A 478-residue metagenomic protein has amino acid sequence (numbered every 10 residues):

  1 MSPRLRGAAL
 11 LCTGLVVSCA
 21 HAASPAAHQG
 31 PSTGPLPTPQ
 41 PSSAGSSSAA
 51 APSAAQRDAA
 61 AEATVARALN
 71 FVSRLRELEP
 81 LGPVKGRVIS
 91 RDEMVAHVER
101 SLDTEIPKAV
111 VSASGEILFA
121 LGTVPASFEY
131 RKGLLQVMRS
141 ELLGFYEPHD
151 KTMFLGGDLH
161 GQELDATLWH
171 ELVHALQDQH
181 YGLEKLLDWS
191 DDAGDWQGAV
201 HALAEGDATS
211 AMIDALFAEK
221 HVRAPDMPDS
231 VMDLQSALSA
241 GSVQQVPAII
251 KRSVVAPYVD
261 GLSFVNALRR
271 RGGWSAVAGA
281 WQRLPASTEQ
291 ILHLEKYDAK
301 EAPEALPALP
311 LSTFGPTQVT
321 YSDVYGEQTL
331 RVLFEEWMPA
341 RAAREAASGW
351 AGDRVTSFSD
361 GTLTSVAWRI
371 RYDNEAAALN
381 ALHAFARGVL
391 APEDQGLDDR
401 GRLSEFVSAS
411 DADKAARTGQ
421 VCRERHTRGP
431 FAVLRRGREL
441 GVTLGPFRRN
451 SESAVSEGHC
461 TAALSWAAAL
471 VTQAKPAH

Functional and structural regions predicted by a protein language model:
A20-A22: Bacterial signal peptide processing site
G30, G34-L36, P41, A49-F128: A metal-dependent hydrolase signature that marks the N-terminal structural subdomain at the beginning of catalytic folds
A68, D178-Q235: Post-HExxH zinc-binding segment in Zn-dependent metallohydrolases
L81-L102, D191-D195, D226-A237, R283-A286: Acidic helix-start/capping segments at beta-turn-to-alpha-helix junctions
V110-P148, T313-S365, A381-A384, Q420-R423: Short, compositionally biased low-complexity segments enriched in polar/charged residues
M153-W169, A199-V200: Short pre-active-site segment immediately N-terminal to the catalytic Zn-binding motif
A240-L363: Pan-zinc metallopeptidase signature
A351-H478: C-terminal soluble interaction/assembly domains
